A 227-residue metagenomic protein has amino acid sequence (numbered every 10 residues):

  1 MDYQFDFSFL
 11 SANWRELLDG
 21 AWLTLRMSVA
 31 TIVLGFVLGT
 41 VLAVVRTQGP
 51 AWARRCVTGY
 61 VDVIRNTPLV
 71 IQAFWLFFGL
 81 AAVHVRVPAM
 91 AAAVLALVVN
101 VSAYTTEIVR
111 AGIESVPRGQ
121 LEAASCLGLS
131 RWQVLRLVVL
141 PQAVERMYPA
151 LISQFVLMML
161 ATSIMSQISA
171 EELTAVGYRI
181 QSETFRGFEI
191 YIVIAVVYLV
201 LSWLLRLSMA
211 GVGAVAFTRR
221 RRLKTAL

Functional and structural regions predicted by a protein language model:
M1-L227: Transmembrane alpha-helices and adjacent helix-loop boundaries
